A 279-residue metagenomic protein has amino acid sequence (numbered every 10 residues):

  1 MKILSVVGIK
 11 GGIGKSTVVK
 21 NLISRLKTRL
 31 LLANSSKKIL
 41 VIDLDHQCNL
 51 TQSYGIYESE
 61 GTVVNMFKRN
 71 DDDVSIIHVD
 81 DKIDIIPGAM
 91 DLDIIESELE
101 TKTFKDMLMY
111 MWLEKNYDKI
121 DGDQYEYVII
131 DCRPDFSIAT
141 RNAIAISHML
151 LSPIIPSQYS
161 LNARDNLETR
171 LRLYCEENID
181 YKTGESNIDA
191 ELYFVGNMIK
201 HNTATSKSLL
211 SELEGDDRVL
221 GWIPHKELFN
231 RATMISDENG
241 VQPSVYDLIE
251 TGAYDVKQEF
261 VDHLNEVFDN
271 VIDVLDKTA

Functional and structural regions predicted by a protein language model:
M1-A279: P-loop NTP-binding core
